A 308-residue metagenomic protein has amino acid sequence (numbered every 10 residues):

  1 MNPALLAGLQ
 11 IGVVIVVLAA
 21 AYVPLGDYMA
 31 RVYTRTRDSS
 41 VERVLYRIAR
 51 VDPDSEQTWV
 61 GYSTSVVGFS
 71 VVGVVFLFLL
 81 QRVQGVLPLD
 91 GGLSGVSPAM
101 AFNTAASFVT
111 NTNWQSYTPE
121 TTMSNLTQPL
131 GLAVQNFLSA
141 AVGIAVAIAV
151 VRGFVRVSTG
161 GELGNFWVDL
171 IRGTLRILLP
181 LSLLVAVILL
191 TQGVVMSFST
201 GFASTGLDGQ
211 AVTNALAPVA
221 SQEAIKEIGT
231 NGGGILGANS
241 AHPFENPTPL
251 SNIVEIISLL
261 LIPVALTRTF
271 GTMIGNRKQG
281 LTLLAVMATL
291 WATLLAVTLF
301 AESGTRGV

Functional and structural regions predicted by a protein language model:
M1-V308: Membrane-proximal intracellular helices of multi-pass ion channels
